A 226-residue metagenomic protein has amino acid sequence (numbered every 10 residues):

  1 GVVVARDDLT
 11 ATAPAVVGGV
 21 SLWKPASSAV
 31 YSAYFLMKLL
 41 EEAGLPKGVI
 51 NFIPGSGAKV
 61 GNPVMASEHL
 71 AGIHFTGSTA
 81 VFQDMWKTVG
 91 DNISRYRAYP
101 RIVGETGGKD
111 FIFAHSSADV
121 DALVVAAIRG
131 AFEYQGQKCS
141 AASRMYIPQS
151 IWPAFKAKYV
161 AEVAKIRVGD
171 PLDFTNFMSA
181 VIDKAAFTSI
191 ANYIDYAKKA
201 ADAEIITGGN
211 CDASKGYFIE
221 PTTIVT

Functional and structural regions predicted by a protein language model:
G1-K47, D121: Conserved small-residue-rich beta-alpha loop and adjacent elements that most often cradle the phosphate/pyrophosphate
V2-D8, G57-N62, G77-V81: Beta-loop-alpha module in the N-terminal Rossmann-like domain of NAD(P)-dependent dehydrogenases, especially those
A13-A15, V64, S94: Hydrophobic/aromatic ligand-binding patch that stacks against planar heteroaromatic rings of cofactors or nucleotides
K24-A26, P54, S116: Short beta->alpha connector loops at strand-helix junctions that form conserved, small/polar/Pro-enriched
S28-Y31, A58-K59, A80-V81, P153: Short alpha-helical
L39, G44, A66-S67, G72 (+1 more regions): ALDH superfamily catalytic-core signature
N51-H74: A structured beta-alpha segment of the ubiquitous adenosine-cofactor-binding alpha/beta core
